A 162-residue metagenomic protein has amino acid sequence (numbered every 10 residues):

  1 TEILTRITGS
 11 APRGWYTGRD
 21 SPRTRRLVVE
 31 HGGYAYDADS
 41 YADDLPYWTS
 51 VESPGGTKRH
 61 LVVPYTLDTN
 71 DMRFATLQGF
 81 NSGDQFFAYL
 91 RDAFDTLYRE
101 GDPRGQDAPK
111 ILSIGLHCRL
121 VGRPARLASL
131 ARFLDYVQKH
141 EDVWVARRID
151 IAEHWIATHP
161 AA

Functional and structural regions predicted by a protein language model:
T1, R25-V29, A131-D135: Non-transmembrane alpha-helical segments in soluble domains of secreted/periplasmic/extracellular proteins
E2-I7, I111-I114: A short alpha-helix capping/helix-coil boundary motif
T5-R6, S10-D107: Active-site-adjacent pocket scaffolds in enzyme catalytic domains
F87-A162: C-terminal domain-boundary segment and adjacent tail
